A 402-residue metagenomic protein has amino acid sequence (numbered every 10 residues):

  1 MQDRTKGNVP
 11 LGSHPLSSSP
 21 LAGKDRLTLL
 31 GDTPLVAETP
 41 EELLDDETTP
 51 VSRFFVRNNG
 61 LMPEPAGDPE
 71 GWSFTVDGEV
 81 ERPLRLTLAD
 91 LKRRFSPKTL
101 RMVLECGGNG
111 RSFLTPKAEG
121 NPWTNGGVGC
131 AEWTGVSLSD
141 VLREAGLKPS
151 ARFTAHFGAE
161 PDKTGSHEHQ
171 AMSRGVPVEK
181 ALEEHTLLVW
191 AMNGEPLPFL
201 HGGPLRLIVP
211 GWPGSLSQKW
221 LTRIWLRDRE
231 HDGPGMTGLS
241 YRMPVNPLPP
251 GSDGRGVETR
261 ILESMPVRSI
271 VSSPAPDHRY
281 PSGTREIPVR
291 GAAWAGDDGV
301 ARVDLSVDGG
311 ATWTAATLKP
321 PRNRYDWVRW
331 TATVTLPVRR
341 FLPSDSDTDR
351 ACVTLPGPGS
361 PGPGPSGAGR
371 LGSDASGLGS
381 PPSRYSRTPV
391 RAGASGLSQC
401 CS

Functional and structural regions predicted by a protein language model:
Q2-R384: Structured, non-membrane catalytic/scaffold regions adjacent to prosthetic-group chemistry
C352, C400-C401: Cysteine-centered motifs
Y385, A392-Q399: A general signal for intrinsically disordered, low-complexity N-terminal leader regions
